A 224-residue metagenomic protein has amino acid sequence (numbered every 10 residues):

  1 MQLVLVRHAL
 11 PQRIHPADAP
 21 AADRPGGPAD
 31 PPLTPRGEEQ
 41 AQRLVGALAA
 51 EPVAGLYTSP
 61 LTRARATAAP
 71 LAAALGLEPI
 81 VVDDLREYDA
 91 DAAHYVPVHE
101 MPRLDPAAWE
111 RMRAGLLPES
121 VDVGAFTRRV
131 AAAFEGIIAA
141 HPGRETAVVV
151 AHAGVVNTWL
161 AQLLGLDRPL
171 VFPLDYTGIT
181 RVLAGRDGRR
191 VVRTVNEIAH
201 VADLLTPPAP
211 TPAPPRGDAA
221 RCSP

Functional and structural regions predicted by a protein language model:
M1-A54, A69, A73-L77, H94-Y95 (+3 more regions): An N-terminal RHG(E/S)-centered segment typical of histidine phosphatases
P31-P32, A74-A132, R193-T194, L205: Phosphate-handling substructures
A49-P52, I137-E145: Glycine-rich phosphate-binding loop signature in dinucleotide/nucleotide-binding domains
P52-P60, T146-V150: Short glycine-rich phosphate-binding loop at a beta-alpha junction
P70, T158-Q162: Active-site signature of alpha/beta-hydrolase-fold catalytic machinery across serine- and Asp/Cys-nucleophile hydrolases
A153-N157, G185, V191: GST superfamily/GST-like fold recognition
D167-R189: Domain-level recognition of soluble alpha/beta enzyme cores, biased toward histidine phosphatases/phosphomutases
